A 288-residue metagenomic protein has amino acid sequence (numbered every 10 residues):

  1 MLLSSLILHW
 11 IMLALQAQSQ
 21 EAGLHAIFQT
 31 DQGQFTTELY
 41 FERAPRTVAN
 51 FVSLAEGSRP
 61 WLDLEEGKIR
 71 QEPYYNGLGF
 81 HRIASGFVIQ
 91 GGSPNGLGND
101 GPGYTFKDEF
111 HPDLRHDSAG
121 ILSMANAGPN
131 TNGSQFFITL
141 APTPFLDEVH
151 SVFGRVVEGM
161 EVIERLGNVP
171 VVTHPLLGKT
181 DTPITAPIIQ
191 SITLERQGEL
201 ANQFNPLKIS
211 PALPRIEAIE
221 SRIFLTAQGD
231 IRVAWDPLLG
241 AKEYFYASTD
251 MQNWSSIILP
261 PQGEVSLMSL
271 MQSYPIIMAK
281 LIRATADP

Functional and structural regions predicted by a protein language model:
M1-A14: Bacterial N-terminal signal peptides
L15-Y246, M251-N253, L259-M278, T285-P288: Cyclophilin-like peptidyl-prolyl cis-trans isomerases
